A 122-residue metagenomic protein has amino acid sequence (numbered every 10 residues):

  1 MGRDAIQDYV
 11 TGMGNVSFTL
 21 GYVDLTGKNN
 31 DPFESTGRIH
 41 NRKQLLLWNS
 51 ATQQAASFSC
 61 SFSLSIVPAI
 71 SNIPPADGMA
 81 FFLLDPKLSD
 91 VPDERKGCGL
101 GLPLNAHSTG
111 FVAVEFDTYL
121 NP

Functional and structural regions predicted by a protein language model:
M1-P122: Polar, low-complexity loop segments and adjacent catalytic/binding residues used for recognizing and processing sugar
